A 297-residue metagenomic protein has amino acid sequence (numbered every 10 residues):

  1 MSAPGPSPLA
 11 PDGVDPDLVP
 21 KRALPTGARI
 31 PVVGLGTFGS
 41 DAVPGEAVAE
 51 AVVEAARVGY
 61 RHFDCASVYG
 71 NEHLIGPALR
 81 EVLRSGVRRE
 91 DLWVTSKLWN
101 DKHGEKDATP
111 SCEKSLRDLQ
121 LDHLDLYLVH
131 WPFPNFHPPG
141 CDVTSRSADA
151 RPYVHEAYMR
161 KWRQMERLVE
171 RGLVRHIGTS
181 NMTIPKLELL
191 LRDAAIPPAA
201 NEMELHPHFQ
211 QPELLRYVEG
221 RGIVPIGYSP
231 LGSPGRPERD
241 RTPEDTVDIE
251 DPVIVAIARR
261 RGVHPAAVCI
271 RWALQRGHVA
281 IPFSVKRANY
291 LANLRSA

Functional and structural regions predicted by a protein language model:
M1-L92, K106-T109, D122, Q164 (+1 more regions): N-terminal binding-site loop/beta-alpha segment at the start of enzyme catalytic domains that lines or forms
L18, N100, W131-A297: Beta/alpha (TIM)-barrel catalytic core signal, keyed to glycine-rich beta->alpha loops juxtaposed to Asp/Glu that bind
G39, S67, L98-N100, P207: Structured beta->alpha junctions
D41-A56, G104-L119, Y158-R160, P185-E188 (+1 more regions): Short, acidic/polar
R61, D122-D125, R175, A199: Short acidic/polar active-site loop segments enriched in Thr and Asp
E81-E90, L119-L121, L168-L173, D193-P197: Short helix-capping segments at alpha-helix termini
W93-K106, L128-P134: Structural motif corresponding to the early beta-alpha repeats
A108-V129, R167-R171: CE4/NodB-like, metal-dependent polysaccharide N-deacetylase domain that modifies extracellular/periplasmic N-acetylated
